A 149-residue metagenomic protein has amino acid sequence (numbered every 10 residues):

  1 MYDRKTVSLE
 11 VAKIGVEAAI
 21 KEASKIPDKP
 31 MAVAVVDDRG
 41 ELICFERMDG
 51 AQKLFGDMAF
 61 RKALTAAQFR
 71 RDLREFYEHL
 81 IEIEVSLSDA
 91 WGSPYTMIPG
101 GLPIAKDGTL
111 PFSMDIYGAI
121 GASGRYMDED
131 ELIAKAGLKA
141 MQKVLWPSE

Functional and structural regions predicted by a protein language model:
M1-E149: Flexible, solvent-exposed loop/hinge segments and secondary-structure transition points
